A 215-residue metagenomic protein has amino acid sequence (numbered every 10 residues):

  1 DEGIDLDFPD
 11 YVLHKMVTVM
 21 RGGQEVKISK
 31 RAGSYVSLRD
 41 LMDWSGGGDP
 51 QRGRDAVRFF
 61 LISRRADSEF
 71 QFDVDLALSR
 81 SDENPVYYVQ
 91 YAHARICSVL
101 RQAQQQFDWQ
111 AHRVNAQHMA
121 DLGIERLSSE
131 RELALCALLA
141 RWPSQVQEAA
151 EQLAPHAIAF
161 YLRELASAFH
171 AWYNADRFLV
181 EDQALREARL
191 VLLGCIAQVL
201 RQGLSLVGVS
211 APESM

Functional and structural regions predicted by a protein language model:
D1-M215: Non-catalytic interaction-recognition regions
